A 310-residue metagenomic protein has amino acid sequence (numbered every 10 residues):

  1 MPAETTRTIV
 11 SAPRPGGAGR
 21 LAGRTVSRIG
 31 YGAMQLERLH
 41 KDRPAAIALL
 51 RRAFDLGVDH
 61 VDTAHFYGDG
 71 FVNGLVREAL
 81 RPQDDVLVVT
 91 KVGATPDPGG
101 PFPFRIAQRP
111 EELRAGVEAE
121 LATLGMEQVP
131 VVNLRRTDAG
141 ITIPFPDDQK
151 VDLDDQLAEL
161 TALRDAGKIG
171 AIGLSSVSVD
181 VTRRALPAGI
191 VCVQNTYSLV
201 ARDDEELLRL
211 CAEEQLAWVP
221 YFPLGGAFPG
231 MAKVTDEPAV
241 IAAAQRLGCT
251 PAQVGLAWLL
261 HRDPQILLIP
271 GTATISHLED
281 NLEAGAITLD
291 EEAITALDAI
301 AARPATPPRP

Functional and structural regions predicted by a protein language model:
M1-K91, E159, P223-A227, P310: N-terminal binding-site loop/beta-alpha segment at the start of enzyme catalytic domains that lines or forms
S11-P13, T137-R309: Beta/alpha (TIM)-barrel catalytic core signal, keyed to glycine-rich beta->alpha loops juxtaposed to Asp/Glu that bind
V26, V58, M126-V129, I169 (+1 more regions): A structural motif
A33-P44, G99-E111, I143-Q149: Active-site mouth loops of central-metabolism enzymes
Q35-E37, Y67, A94-P98, R135-G140 (+2 more regions): Feature marks short, surface-exposed loop/turn motifs that line or immediately flank catalytic pockets and channel
H40-A53, Q108-L124, S178-R183: Short, acidic/polar
P82-Q108, R135: Structural motif corresponding to the early beta-alpha repeats
L121-F145: Active-site groove signature of glycoside hydrolases
